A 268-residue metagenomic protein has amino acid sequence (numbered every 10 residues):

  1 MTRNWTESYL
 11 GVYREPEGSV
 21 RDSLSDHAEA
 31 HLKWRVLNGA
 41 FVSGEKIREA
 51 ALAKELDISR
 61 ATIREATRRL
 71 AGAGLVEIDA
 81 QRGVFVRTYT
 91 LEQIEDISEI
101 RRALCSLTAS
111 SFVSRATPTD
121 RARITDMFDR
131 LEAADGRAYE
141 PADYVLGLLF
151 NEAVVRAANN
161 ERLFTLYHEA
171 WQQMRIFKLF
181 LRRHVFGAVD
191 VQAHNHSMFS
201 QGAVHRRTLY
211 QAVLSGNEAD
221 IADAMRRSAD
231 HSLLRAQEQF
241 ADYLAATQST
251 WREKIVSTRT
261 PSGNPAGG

Functional and structural regions predicted by a protein language model:
M1-S114, T119-D120, Q237-T250, K254-G268: Short linear motifs at protein or domain termini
T2-Y9, V20, F180-G268: C-terminal all-alpha effector/ligand-binding and dimerization domain of prokaryotic HTH-type transcriptional repressors
E17, Q93, A109, D135-Y139 (+2 more regions): Residue-level detector of alpha-helix boundaries and kinks
A40, L75, Y139, N217-E218: Residue-level recognition of short, well-ordered coil/turn positions that link secondary-structure elements
R64, L91-S98, P118-R121, F164 (+3 more regions): Amphipathic, non-membrane alpha-helical segments in soluble helical-bundle scaffolds
Y89, E169-A170, F177, R235 (+1 more regions): Residue-level signal for well-ordered alpha-helical positions
P118-V185, G202-A212, E218-H231: Conserved amphipathic alpha-helical segments that form helical-bundle/coiled-coil interaction surfaces
